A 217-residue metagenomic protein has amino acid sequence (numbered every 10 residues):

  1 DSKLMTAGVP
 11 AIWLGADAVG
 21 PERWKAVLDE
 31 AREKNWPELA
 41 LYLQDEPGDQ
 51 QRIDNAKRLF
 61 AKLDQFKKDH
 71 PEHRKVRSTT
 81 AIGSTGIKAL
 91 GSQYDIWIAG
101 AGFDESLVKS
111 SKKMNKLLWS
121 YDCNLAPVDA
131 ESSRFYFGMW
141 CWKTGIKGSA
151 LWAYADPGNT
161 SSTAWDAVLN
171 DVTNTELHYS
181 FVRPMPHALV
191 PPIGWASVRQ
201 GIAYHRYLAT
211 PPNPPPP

Functional and structural regions predicted by a protein language model:
D1-Q50, A61-T85, S161-P217: Catalytic domains of carbohydrate-active enzymes that cleave complex glycans
P10-V19, A40-I53, Y94-G100, Y121-S132: The substrate-binding groove and active-site-proximal loops of carbohydrate-active enzymes, especially glycoside
R23-E30, N55-L63, L107, Y136-W140: A general structural detector for well-ordered alpha-helical segments in enzyme core domains, enriched
E46, D54-W119, N124: Eukaryote-skewed repeat-based solenoidal scaffolds used as protein-protein interaction platforms, primarily
G91, I96-N174: Catalytic-core region of carbohydrate-active enzymes that cleave or remodel glycosidic bonds
